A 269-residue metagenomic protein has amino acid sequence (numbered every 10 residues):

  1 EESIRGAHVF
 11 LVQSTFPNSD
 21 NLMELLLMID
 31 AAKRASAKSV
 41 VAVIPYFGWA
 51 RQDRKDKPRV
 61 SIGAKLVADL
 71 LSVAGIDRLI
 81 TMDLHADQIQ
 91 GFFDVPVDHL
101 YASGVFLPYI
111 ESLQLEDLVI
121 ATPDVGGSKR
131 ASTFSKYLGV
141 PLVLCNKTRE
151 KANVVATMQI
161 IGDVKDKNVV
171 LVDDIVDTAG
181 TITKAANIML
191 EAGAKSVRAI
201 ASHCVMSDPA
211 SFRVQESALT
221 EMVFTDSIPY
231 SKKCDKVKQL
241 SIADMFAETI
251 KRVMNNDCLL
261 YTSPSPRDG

Functional and structural regions predicted by a protein language model:
E1, P58-S61, F106-L115, A156-I161: Conserved phosphate-binding catalytic cores of ATP/NTP-utilizing and phosphoryl-transfer enzymes
E1-L79, L84-D98, F106: RNA-binding accessory domains that recognize and position tRNA/RNA substrates
A7-T15, L22-V43, S112, D117-V125 (+1 more regions): PRPP/pyrophosphate-binding module of the type I phosphoribosyltransferase fold
G63-V73, L100-L118, A243-N255: Hydrophobic alpha-helical segments within soluble ligand-binding/sensing domains
D94-V97, V140, D235-S241: Active-site regions of enzymes building and remodeling cell-envelope glycoconjugates
L138, V253-C258: Short, hydrophobic alpha-helical segments
Y261-G269: Single conserved hydrophobic/aromatic residue that forms the stacking wall/gate of nucleotide- or nucleobase-binding
